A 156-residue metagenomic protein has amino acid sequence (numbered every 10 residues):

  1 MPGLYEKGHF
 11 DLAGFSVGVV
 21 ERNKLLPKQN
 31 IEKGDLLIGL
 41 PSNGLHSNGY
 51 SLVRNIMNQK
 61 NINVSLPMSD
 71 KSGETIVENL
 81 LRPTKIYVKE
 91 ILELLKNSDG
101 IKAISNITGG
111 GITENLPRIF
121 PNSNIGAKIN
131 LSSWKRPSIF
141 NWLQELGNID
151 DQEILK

Functional and structural regions predicted by a protein language model:
M1-S51: Glycine-rich anion-binding loops of enzyme active sites
Y5-L12, N63-S65, S69-L81, K85-K156: Glycine-/charge-enriched secondary-structure boundary and capping motifs
D11-L12, K28-E32, G49, N55-N58 (+2 more regions): Generic alpha-helical propensity signal that fires on short helical segments and nearby coil/disordered stretches
G18-E21, P41-S47, R54-M57, T84 (+2 more regions): Glycine-rich beta-alpha junction loops
I31-E78: Acidic, glycine-rich loop-and-beta core segments that form the ion-binding/anion-interacting portion of active sites
